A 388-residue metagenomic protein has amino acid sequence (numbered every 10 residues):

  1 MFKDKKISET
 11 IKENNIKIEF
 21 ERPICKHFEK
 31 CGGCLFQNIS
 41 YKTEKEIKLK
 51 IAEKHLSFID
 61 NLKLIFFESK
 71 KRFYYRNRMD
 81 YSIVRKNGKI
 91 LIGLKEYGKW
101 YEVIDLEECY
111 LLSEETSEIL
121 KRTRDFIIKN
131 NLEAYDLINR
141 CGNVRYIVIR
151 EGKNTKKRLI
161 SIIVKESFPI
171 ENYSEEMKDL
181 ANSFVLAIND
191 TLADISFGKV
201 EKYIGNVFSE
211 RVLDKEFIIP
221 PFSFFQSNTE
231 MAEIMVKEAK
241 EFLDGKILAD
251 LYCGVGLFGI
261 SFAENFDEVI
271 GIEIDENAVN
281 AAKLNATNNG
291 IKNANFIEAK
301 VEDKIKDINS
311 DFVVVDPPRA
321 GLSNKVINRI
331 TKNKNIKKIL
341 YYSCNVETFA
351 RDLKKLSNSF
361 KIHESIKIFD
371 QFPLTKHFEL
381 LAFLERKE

Functional and structural regions predicted by a protein language model:
M1-K17, F168-E388: Rossmann-like S-adenosyl-L-methionine
N14-R22, G33-E133, N154: Extended interfacial segments that mediate partner engagement and assembly in macromolecular machines
C25, C31-C34, C109, C253-G256 (+1 more regions): Disulfide-bonded cysteines in secreted/extracellular proteins and peptides
I65-R72, L137-I138, R145-Y146, R150 (+1 more regions): Short, solvent-exposed loop/turn elements at beta->coil junctions and helix N-caps that rim active or binding pockets
I83-R85, E151-K153, D370, R386: Short, low-complexity Ser/Thr-rich regulatory SLiMs
V84, I149, T155-K165, E216-P220: Short, aliphatic-rich beta-strand segments
G93-Y97, S161-I163, A282: Short, acidic/hydrophobic/Gly-rich beta-strand patch recurrent on exposed beta strands that often constitutes part
E102-I138, N143, E166-I188: Internal alpha/beta scaffold segment
